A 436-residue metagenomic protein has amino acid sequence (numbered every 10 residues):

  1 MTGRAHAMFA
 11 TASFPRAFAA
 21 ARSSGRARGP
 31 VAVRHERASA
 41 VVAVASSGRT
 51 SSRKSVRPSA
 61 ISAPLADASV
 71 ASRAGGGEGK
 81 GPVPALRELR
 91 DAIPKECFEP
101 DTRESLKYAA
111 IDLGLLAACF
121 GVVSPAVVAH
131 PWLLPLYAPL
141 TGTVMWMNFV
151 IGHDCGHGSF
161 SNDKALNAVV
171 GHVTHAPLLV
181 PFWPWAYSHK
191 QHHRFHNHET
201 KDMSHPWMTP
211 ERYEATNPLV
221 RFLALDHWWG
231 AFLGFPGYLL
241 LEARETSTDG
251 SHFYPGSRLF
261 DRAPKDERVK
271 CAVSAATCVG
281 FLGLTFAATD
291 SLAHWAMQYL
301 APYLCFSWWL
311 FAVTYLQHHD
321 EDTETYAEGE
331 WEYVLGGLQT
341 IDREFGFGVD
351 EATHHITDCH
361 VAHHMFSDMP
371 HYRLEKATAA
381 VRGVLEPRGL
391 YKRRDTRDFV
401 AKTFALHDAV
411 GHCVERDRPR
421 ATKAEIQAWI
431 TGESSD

Functional and structural regions predicted by a protein language model:
M1-F18: PEST-like, low-complexity acidic/proline-rich intrinsically disordered segments, predominantly at protein N-termini
F14-V144, I151, H175-A301, W308 (+1 more regions): Non-catalytic, topology-defining segments of multipass membrane proteins
M145-K164, W185-E199, V313-E321, T357-D368: Acidic (Asp/Glu-rich) catalytic motifs at the cytosolic membrane interface
G158, V173-P177, H364-M365, V384: Alpha-helix C-capping/helix-to-loop hinge sites
F160-L179, D202-R221, A327-G346: Juxtamembrane helix-capping/reentrant segments at transmembrane boundaries
S307, F311-A352, Y391-T396: Membrane-interfacial segments at transmembrane helix termini in multi-pass membrane proteins
E351-V384: C-terminal, well-structured subdomains that either form a transmembrane helix-short loop-helix hairpin in multi-pass
